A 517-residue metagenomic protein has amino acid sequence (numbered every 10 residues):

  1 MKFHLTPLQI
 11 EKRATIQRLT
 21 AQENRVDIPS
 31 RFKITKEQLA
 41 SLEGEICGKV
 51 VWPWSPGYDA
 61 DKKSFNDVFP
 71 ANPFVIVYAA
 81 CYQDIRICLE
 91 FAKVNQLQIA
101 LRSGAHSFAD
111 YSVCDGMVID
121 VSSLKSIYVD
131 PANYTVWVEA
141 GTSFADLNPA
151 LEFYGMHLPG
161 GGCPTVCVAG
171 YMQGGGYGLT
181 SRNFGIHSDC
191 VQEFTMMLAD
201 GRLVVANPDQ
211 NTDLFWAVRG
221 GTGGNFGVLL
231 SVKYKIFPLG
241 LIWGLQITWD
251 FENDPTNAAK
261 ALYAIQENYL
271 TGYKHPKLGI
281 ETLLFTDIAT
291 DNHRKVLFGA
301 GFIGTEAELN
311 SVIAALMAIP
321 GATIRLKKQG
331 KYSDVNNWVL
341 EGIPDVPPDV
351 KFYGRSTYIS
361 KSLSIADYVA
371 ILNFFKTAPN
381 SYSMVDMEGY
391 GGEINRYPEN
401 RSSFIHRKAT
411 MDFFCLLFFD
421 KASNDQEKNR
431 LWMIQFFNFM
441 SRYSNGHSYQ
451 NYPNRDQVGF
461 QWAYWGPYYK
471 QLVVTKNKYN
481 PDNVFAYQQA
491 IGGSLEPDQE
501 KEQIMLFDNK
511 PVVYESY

Functional and structural regions predicted by a protein language model:
M1-Y517: Soluble FAD-dependent oxygen oxidases
